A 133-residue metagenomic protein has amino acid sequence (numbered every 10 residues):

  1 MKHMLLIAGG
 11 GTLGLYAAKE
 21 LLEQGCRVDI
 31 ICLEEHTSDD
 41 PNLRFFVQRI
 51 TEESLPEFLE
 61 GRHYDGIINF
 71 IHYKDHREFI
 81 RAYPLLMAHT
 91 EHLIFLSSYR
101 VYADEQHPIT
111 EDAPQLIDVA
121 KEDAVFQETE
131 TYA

Functional and structural regions predicted by a protein language model:
M1-H3, E91: Nucleotide donor/acceptor-binding cores
M4-Q24: N-terminal Rossmann NAD(P)H-binding glycine-rich loop of SDR-like oxidoreductase domains
G11, E35, R100: Short, glycine/serine-rich, charged loops/turns that create anion-binding and catalytic segments at active sites
L15, D39, Y102-Q106: Glycine-rich "HGGG/HGxG" loop immediately N-terminal to the catalytic nucleophile of the alpha/beta-hydrolase
G25-R27, N42, T90: A generic structural signal for alpha->beta connector loops
D29-I31: Conserved beta-strand positions in the Rossmann-like core of class I SAM-dependent methyltransferases
T37, R44-T90, F95, V101-A103: NAD(P)H-binding glycine-rich loop region in Rossmannoid oxidoreductase-like domains and their noncatalytic homologs
Y83-A133: Conserved Rossmann-fold NAD(P)-dependent oxidoreductase catalytic core, especially the SDR/UDP-sugar
